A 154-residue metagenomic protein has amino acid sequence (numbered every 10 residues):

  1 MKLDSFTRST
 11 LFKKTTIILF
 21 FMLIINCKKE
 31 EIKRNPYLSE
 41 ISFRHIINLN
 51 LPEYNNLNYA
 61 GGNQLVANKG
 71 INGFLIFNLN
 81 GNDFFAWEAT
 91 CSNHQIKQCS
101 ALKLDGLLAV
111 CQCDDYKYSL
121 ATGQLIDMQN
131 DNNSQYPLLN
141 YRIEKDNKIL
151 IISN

Functional and structural regions predicted by a protein language model:
M1-K2, I126: Short regulatory "switch" loops immediately downstream of catalytic or recognition motifs within protein catalytic
K2-T16: Bacterial N-terminal signal peptides that target proteins for export
F6, K28-E30: Short, flexible segments with low predicted structural confidence
T10-K13, H45, Y136: Solvent-exposed, well-ordered amphipathic alpha-helical segments that flank/support binding or catalytic loops
I17-F21: Hydrophobic alpha-helical targeting segments used for export or membrane insertion
L23-N26: C-terminal motif of bacterial Sec signal peptides marking the signal peptidase cleavage site
E30-G106, S119-L120, Q124, L139-N154: N-terminal pre-ligand scaffold of iron-sulfur
D105-D115, L125-L138: Short cysteine/histidine-rich metal-coordination sites, predominantly Zn2+-binding motifs
